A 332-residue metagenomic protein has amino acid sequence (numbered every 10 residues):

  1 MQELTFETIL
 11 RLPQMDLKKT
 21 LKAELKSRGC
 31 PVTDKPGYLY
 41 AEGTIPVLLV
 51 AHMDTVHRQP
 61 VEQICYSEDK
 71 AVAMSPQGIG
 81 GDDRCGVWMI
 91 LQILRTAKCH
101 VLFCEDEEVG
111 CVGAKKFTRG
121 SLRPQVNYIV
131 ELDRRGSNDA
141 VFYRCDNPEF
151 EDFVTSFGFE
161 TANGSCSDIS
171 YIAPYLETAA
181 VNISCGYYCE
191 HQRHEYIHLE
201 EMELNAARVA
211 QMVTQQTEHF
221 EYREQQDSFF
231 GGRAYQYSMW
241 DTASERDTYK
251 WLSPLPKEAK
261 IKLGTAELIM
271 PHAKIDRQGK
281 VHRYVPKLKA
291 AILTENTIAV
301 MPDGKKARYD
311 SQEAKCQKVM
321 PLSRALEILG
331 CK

Functional and structural regions predicted by a protein language model:
E3-I45: A non-catalytic alpha/beta surface segment that caps or lines the substrate-entry region of metallo-dependent hydrolase
S27-K35, S67-E68, F157-T161: Short secondary-structure junctions
E42-K98, G110: Active-site metal-coordination/substrate-binding segment of hydrolases, especially metallo-dependent peptidases
V47, E160-N205: Zn-dependent metallopeptidase/amidohydrolase metal-coordination segment
Q77-V154, T161: Acidic/histidine-rich catalytic neighborhood of metal-dependent amide-processing enzymes
N138-L176, Q226, W251: An extended, acidic, His-containing surface patch that forms the Zn2+-binding/catalytic region of metallohydrolases
C189-K257, G330: His/Asp/Glu-rich mid-to-C-terminal helical/loop segments that flank catalytic regions of hydrolases
M270-C316: Acidic, low-complexity, intrinsically disordered interaction modules
